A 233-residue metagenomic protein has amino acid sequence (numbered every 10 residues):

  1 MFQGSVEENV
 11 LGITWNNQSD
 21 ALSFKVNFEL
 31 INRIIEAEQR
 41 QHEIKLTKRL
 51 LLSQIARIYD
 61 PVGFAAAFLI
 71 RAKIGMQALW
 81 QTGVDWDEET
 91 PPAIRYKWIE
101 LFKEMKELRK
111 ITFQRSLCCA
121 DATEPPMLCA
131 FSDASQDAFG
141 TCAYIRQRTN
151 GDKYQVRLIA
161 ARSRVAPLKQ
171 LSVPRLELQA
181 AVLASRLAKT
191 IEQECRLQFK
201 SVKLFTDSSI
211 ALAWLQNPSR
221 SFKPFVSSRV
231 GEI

Functional and structural regions predicted by a protein language model:
M1, E29, G75-Q77, R146-Q147 (+1 more regions): Short secondary-structure boundary/capping segments
Q3-A122, M127: C-terminal reverse transcriptase regions that engage the nucleic-acid substrate
V10, A130-R157: Acidic, metal-ligating active-site segments
G12, G63, F68, M76 (+7 more regions): Mobile genetic element proteins and their domesticated derivatives, centered on retroelements and DNA transposons
F68, G75-A78, D137-G140, R148-G151 (+4 more regions): Flexible loop/turn segments at secondary-structure boundaries
M127-S135, T141, P167, S172-K189: C-terminal, well-structured subdomains that either form a transmembrane helix-short loop-helix hairpin in multi-pass
Q147-Q179, N217: A short, polar/acidic, helix/strand-boundary loop motif
V182-E232: RNase H catalytic domain
